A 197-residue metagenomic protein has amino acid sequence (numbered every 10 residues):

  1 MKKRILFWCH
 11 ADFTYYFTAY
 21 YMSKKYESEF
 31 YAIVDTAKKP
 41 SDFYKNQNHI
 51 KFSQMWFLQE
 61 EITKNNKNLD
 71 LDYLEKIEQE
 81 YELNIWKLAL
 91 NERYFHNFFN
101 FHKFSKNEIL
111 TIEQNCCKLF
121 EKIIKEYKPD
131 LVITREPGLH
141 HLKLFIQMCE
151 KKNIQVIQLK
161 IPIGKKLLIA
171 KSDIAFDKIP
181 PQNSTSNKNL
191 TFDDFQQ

Functional and structural regions predicted by a protein language model:
K2-D12, V34-T36, I133: Nucleotide-activated donor-dependent transferases that construct or modify glycoconjugates
C9-Y26: Histidine-anchored nucleotide/phosphate-binding helix
H10, I112, E136-P137: Residues that cap or flank secondary-structure elements
T14-F17, P40-S41, H140-K143: Short, well-ordered alpha-helical microsegments
Y21, K25-C117, I161-Q197: Conserved N-terminal ligand/cofactor-binding loop architecture of enzyme catalytic domains
K118-P181: Conserved nucleotide-sugar donor-interacting segment of glycosyltransferase catalytic cores, predominantly GT-B
